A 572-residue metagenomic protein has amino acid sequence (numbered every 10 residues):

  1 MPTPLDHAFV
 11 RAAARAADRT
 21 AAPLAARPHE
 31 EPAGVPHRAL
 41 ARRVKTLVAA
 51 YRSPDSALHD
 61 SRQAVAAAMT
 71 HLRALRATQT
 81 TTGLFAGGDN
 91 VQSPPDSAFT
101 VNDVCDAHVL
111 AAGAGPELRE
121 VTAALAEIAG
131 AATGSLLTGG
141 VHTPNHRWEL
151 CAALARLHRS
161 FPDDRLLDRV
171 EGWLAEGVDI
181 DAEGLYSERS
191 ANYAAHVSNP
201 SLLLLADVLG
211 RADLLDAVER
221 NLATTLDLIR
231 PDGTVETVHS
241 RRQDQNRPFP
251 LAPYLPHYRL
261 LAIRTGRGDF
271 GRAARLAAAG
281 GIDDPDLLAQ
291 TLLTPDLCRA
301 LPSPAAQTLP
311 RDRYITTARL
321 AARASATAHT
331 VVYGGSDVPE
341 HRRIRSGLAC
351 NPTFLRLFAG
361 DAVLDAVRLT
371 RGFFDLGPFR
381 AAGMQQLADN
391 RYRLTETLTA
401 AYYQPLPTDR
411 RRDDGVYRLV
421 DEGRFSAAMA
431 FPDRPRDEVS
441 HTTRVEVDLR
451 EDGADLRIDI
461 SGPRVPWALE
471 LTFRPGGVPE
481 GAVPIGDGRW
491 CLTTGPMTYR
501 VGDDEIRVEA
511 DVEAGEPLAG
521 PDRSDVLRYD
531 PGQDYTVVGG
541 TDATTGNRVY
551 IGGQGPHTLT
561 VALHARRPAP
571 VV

Functional and structural regions predicted by a protein language model:
M1-G34, Y550-T558, A562-V572: Mature N-terminal, pre-catalytic/accessory segment of carbohydrate-active enzymes
P2-A13, S61, L118, G266 (+3 more regions): Intrinsic-disorder-associated interaction segments
P2-D18, A33-P36, P54-R73, R345-S346 (+1 more regions): Amphipathic repeat-derived elements
P32-L215: Aromatic-lined, polymer-binding surfaces characteristic of secreted/periplasmic polysaccharide-degrading enzymes
D106-A114, S160-V170, L209-V218, L255-G268 (+1 more regions): Short, highly charged low-complexity linear segments
S190-L205, L492-R507, T558-A562: Aromatic-anchored, glycine/proline-accented short structural segments that stabilize local strand-turns or short
D213-E509: Extended polysaccharide-engagement surfaces of secreted carbohydrate-active enzymes
D504-V572: Beta-strand-rich recognition/accessory modules
